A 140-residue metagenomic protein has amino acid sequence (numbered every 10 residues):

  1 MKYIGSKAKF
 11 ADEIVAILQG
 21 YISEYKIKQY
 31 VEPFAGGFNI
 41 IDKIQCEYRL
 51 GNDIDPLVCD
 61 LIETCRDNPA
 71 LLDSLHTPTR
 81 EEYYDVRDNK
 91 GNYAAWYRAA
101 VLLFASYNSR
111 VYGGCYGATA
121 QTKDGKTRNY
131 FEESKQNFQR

Functional and structural regions predicted by a protein language model:
M1-I17, S23, C65-R140: SAM-dependent nucleic-acid methyltransferase catalytic core
I27-K90: SAM cofactor-binding core of SAM-dependent methyltransferases, primarily the Rossmann-like beta-alpha-beta module
